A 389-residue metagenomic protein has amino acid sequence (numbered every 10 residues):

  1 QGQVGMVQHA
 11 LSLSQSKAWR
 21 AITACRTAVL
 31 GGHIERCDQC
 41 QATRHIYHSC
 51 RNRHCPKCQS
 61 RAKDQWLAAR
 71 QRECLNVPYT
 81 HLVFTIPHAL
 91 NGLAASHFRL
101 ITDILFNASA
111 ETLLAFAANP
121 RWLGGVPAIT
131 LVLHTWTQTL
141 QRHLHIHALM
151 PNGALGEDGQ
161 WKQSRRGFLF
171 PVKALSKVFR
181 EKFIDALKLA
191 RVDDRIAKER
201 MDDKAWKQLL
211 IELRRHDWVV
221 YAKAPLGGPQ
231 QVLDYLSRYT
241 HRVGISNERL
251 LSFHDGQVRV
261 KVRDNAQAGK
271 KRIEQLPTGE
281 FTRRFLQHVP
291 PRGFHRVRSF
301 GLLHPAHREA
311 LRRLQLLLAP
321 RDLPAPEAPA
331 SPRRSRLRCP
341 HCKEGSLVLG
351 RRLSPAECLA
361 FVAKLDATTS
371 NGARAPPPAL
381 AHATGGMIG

Functional and structural regions predicted by a protein language model:
Q1-G389: Beta->alpha loop/short-helix hinge microenvironment recognizer with preference for catalytic Tyr/His contexts
